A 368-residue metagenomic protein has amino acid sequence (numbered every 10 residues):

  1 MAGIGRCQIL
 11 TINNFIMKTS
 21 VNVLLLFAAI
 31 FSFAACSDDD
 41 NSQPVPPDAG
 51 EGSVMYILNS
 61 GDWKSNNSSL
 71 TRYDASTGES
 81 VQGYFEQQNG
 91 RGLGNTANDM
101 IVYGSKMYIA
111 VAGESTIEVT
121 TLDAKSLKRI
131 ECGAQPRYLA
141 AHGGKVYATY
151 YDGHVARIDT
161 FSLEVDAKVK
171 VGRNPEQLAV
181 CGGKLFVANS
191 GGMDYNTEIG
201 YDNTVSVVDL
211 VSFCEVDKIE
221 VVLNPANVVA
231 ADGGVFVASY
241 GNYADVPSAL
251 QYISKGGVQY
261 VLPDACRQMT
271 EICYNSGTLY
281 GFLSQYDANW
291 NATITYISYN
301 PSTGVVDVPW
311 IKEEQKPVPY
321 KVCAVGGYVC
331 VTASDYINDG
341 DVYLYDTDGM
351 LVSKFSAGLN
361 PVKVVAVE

Functional and structural regions predicted by a protein language model:
G3-G5: Residue-identity detector for glycine
Q8, I12-N13, M17-V21, A28-M55: Bacterial Sec-dependent N-terminal signal peptides
L25-L26, L210: Generic leucine side-chain signal with a strong bias for well-ordered alpha-helical environments
F27-A28, K321: Secretory-pathway extracellular proteins and peptide precursors enriched for disulfide-bonded cysteines
S37-E368: Predominantly soluble domains enriched in secretory-pathway, periplasmic, or organellar proteins
